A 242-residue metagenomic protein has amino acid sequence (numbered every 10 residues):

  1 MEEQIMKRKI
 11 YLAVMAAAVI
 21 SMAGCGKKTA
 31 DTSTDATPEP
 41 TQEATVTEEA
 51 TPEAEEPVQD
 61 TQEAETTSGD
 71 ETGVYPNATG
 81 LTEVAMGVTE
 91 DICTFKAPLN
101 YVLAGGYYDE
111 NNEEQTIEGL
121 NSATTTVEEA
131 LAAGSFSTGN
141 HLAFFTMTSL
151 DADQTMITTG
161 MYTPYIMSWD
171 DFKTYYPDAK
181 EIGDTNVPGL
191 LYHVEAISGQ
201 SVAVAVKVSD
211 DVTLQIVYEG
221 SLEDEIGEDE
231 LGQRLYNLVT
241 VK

Functional and structural regions predicted by a protein language model:
M1-I10: Positively charged n-region of N-terminal signal peptides that target proteins for export
I10-A17: Sec-dependent N-terminal signal peptides
S21-G24: C-terminal motif of bacterial Sec signal peptides marking the signal peptidase cleavage site
K28-P98, L103-G106: N-terminal, intrinsically disordered, polar/charged segments of Gram-positive cell-envelope systems that serve as
D91-T158: Secretory pathway targeting signatures of secreted, lumenal, and periplasmic proteins
N100-N111, K173-T185, T240-V241: Short secondary-structure junctions
Y101, V212-K242: Surface-exposed amphipathic alpha-helical segments
L150-D210: Signature of long, low-cysteine stretches enriched in small and polar/charged residues
